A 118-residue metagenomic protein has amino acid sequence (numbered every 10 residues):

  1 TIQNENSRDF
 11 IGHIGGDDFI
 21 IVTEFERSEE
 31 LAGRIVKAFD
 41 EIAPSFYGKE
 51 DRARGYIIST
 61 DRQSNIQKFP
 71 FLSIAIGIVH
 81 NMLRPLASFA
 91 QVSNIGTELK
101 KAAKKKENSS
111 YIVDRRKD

Functional and structural regions predicted by a protein language model:
T1-E30, K37, P44-Y56: Conserved helix-loop-beta segment at the catalytic/binding core of cyclic-nucleotide signaling proteins
F10-H13, Y47-T97, S110-R116: A short glycine-enriched loop-to-beta-strand structural element that forms part of the catalytic core of nucleotide
E24, I66-P70, A102-A103: A general structural signal for short secondary-structure junctions and capping/turn motifs
R27-A32, L86-S88: Short, conserved charged micro-motifs
I35, S93-L99, A103: Regulatory helix in c-di-GMP signaling enzymes, encompassing the GGDEF I-site helix and an analogous surface helix
I42-S45, L99-A102, K106: Conserved, well-folded catalytic cores of nucleic-acid-processing and energy-transducing macromolecular machines
